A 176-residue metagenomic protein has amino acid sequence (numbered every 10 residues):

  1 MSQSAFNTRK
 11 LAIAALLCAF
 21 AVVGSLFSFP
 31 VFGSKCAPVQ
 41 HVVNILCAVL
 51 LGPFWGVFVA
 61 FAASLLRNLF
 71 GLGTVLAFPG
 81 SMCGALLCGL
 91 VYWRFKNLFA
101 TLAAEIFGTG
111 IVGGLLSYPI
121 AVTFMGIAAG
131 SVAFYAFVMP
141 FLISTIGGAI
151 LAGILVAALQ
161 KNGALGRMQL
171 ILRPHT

Functional and structural regions predicted by a protein language model:
M1-T176: Loop-helix junctions at membrane interfaces
